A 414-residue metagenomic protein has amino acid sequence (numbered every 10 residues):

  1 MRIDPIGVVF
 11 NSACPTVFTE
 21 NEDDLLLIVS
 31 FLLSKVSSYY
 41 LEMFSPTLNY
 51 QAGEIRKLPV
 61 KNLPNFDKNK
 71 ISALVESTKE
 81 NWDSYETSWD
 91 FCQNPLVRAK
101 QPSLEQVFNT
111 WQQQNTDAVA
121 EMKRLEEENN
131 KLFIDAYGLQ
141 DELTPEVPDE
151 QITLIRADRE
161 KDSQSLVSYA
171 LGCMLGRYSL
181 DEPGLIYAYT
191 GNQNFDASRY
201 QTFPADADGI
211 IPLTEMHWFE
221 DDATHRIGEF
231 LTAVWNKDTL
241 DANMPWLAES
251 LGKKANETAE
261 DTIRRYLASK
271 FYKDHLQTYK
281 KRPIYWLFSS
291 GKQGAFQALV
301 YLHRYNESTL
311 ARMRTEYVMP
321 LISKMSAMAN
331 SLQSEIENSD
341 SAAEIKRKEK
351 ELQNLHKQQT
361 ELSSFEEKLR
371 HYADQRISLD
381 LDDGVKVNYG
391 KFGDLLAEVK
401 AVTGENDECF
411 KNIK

Functional and structural regions predicted by a protein language model:
M1-K57, N62-S77: Basic, amphipathic alpha-helical recognition segments used for DNA target recognition
M1-T19, S77, L104-T116, A120-E121 (+6 more regions): Polyanion-binding catalytic cores of nucleic-acid enzymes and NTP/SAM-utilizing transferases
R2-P5, T87-N109, T144-E146, Y200-A207 (+1 more regions): Short, compositionally biased low-complexity segments
P15-E22, S45-L48, K57, N62-N65 (+9 more regions): Short, charged/polar micro-motifs that form catalytic or ligand-binding hotspots
Y39, M43, W82, T144 (+1 more regions): Short, flexible/disordered secondary-structure transition segments
N49-E54, T87-A99, E150-L154, A188-N192: A glycine-rich phosphate-binding loop feature that marks nucleotide/adenosyl-phosphate handling sites
E54-F133, I322, A329-N330, Q359: Extended amphipathic alpha-helical segments enriched in small hydrophobics
E121-R124, K131-I134, G138, E142-K414: Terminal accessory regions of large proteins
